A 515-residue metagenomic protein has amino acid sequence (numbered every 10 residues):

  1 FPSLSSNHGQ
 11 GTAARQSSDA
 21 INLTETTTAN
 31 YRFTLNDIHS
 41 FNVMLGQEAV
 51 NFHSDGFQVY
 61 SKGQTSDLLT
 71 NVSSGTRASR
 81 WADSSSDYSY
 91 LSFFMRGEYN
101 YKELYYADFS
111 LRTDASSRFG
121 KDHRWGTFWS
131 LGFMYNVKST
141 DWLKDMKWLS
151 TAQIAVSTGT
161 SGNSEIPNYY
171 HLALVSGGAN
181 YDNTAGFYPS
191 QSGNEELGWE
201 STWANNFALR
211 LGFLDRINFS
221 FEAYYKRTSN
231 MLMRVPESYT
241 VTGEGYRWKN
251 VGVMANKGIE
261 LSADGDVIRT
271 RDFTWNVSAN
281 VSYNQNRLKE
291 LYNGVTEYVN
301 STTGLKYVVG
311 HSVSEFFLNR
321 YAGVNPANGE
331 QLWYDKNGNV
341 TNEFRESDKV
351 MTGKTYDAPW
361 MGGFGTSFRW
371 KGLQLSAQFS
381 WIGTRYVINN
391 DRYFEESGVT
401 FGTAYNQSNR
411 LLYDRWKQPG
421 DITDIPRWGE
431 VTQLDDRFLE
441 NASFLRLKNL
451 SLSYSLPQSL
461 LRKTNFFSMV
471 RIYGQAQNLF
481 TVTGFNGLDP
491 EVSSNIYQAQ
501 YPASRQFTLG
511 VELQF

Functional and structural regions predicted by a protein language model:
F1, S5-V309, K371, L434 (+1 more regions): Extracellular/periplasmic, surface-exposed regions of secreted and cell-surface proteins
V72, N339-E343, P426-W428: Short, positively charged
L91-M95, R216-S220, W360, G402-Y405 (+1 more regions): N-terminal hydrophobic signal/anchor transmembrane helix of membrane proteins
S116, I382-R471: Extracytoplasmic gating/loop element in the C-terminal half of outer-membrane beta-barrel translocons and assembly
K249, I268-Y356, V387, E396: Conserved small-residue
S347-D348, W360-M361, L373, V431-D436: Short, flexible active-site loops
T355-I388: Glycine-rich, aromatic-lined ligand/substrate-binding cores of catalytic and carbohydrate-binding domains
